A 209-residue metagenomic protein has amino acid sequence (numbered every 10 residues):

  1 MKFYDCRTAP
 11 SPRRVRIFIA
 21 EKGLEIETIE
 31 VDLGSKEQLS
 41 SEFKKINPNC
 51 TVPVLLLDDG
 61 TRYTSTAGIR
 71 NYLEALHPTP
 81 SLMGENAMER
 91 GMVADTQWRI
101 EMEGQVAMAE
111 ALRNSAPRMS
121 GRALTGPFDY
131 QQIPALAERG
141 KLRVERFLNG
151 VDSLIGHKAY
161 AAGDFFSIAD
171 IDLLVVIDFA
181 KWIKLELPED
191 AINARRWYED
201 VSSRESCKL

Functional and structural regions predicted by a protein language model:
M1-Q131: GST-like domain detector, emphasizing the conserved glutathione-binding G-site in the N-terminal thioredoxin-like
P53-L56, A161, K208: Short beta-strand(s) of the beta-wing in winged-helix/HTH DNA-binding folds
L55, V93, V151, D170 (+1 more regions): Residue-level signal for nonpolar/aromatic packing positions in well-ordered secondary structure
E74, P78, G156, S202-S203: Residues at helix-coil transition
M102-E199: GST-like fold's C-terminal all-alpha helical module
K141-V144, S203-L209: Charged/polar, low-hydrophobicity segments characteristic of intrinsically disordered regions and flexible loops
